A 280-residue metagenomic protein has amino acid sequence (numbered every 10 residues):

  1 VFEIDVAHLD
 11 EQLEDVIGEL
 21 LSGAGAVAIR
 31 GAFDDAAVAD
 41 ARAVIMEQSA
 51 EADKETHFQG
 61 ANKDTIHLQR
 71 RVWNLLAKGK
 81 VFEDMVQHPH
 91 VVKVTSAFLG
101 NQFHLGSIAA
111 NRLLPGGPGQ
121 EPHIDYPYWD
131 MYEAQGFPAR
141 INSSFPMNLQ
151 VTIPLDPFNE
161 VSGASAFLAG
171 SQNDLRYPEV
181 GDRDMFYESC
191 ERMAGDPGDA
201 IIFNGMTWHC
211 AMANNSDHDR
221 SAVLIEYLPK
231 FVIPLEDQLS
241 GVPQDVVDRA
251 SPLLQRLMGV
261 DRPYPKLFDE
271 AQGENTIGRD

Functional and structural regions predicted by a protein language model:
V1-L9, A200, T207-W208, M212-D280: Non-heme Fe(II)/2-oxoglutarate
V1-Q135: Non-heme Fe(II)-dependent double-stranded beta-helix
K78, G106, M147, V161-G163 (+2 more regions): Residues that flank catalytic or metal-binding motifs in active/ligand-binding sites
G79-D84, E188-E191, C210-M212: Active-site rim elements
K93-V94, P118-M193, V232-G241: Catalytic core of non-heme Fe(II) oxygenases with the double-stranded beta-helix
I108-A110, V151-I153, V223-Y227: A structural signal for short, well-ordered beta-strand segments
F158, M206-T207: Short Ser/Thr-interspersed hydrophobic loop/turn segments at strand-loop and sheet-helix junctions that line or gate
